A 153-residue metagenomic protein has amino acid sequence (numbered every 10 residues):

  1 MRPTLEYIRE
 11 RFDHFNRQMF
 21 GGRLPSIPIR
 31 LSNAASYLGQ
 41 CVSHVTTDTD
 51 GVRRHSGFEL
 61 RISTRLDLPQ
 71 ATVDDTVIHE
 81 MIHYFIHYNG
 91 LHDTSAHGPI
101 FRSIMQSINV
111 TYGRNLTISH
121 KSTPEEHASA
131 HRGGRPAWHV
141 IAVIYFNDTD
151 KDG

Functional and structural regions predicted by a protein language model:
M1-T72, Y88-G153: Metalloprotease/metallohydrolase-associated module, dominated by Zn2+-dependent proteases
D75-Y88: Active-site recognition of the HExxH zinc-binding catalytic motif
